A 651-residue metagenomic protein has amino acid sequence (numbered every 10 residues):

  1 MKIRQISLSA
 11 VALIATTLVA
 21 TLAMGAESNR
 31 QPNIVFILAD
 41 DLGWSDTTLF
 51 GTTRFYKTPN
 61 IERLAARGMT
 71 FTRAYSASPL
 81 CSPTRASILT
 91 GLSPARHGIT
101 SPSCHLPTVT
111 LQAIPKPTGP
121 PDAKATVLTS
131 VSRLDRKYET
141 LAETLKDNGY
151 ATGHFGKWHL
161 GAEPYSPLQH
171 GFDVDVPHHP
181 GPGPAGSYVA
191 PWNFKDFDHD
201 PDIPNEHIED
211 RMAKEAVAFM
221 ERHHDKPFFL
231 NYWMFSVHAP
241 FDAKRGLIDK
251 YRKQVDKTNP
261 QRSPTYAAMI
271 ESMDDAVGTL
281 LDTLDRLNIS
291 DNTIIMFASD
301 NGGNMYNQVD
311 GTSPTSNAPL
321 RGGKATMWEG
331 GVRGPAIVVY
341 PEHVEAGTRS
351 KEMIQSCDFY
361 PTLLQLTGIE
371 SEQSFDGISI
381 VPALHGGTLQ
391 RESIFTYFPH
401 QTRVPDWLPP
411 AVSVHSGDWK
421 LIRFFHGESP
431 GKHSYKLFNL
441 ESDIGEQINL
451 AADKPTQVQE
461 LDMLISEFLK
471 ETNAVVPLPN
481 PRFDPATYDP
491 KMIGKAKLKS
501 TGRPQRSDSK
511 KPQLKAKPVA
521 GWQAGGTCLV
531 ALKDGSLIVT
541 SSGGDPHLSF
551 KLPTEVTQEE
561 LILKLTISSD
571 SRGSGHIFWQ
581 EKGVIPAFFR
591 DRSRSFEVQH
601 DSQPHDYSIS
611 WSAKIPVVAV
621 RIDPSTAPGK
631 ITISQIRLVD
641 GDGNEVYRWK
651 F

Functional and structural regions predicted by a protein language model:
E27-P32, A39, G43, T70 (+7 more regions): Long, internal low-complexity/basic segments
R30, T53-T58, Y75-L80, S130-E139 (+8 more regions): A short beta-strand-to-alpha-helix junction
T53-A86, G91-R96, A151-G153, D173-H179: Short, structured active-site-proximal loop/turn typified by the sulfatase FGly-forming signature C/S-X-P-X-R
F55, P167-G171, A239-G246, D282-H343 (+2 more regions): Histidine-centered active-site microenvironments of extracellular/periplasmic hydrolases and transferases
C104-A151, W158-L230, M234-G246, R252-A267 (+1 more regions): Formylglycine-dependent
A151, H159, F219, T258 (+6 more regions): C-terminal accessory region downstream of the catalytic core in glycan-modifying enzymes
V174, G303-M327, V344-T348, E352 (+2 more regions): C-terminal cap/loop subdomain of S1 sulfatases and analogous C-terminal strand-loop tails that border
L537-P616, A627-T632, R637-L638: Extracellular ligand-binding interfaces
